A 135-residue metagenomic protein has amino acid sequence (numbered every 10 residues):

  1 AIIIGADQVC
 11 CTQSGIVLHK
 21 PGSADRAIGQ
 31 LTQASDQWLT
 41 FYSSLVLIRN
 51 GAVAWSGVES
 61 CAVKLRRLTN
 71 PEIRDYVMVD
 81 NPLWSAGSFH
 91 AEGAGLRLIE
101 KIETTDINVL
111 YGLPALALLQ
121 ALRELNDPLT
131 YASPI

Functional and structural regions predicted by a protein language model:
A1-I135: Anionic-ligand binding patches
